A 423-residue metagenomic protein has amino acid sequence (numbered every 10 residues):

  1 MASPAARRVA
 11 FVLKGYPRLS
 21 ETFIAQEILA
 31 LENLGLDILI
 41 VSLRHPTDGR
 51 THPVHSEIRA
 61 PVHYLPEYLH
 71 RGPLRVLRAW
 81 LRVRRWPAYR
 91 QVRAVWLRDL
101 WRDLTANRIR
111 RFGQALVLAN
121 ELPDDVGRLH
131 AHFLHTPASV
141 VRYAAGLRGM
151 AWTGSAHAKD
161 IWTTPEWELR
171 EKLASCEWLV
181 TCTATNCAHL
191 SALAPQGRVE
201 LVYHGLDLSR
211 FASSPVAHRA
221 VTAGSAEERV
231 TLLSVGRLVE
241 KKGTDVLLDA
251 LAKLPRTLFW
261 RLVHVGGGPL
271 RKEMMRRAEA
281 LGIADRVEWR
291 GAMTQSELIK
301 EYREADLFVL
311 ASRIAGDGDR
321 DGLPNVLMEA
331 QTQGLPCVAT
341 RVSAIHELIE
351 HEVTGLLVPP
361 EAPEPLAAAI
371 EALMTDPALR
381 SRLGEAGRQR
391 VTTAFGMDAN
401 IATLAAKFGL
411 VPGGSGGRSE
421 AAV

Functional and structural regions predicted by a protein language model:
P165-W167, S191, L206-G224: Acidic anion/phosphate-binding donor-loop and adjacent secondary structure in glycosyltransferase catalytic cores
T185, G205: Carbohydrate-associated surface elements
A217, A223-L251, V263: Conserved donor-binding/catalytic core segment of Leloir-type glycosyltransferases
K272-S296: Nucleotide-activated donor-binding/catalytic signature segment of Leloir-type glycosyltransferases, i.e., the conserved
A292-M293, K300-A305: Short alpha-helical donor nucleotide-sugar binding micro-motif in glycosyltransferases
R303-G318, L335: Acidic donor-binding loop of glycosyltransferase active sites
L327, T332, P336-A339, I349: Short hydrophobic beta-strand element within catalytic cores of glycosyltransferases and related nucleotide-activated
L348-E352, L356-P363, A372-A378: Conserved acidic donor-binding segment of nucleotide-sugar-dependent glycosyltransferases
